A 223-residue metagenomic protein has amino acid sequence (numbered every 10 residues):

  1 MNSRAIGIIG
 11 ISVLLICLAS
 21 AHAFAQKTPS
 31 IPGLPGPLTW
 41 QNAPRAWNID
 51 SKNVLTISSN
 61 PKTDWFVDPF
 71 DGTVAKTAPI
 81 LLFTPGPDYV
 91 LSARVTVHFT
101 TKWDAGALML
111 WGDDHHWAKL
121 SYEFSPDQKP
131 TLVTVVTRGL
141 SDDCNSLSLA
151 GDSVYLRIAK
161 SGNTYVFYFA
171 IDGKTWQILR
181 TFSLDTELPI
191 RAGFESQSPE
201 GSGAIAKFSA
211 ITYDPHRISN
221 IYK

Functional and structural regions predicted by a protein language model:
M1-I11: Bacterial N-terminal signal peptides that target proteins for export
G10-A19: Bacterial N-terminal signal peptides
A21-A25: Boundary at the C-terminal end of the N-terminal hydrophobic targeting segment
Q26-K223: Extracellular glycan-recognition regions
